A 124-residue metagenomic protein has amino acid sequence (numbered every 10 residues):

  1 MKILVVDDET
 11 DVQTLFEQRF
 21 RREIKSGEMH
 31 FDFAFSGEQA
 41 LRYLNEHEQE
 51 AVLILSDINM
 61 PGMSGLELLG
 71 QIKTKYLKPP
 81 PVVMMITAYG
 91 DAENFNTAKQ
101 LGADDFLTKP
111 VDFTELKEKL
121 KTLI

Functional and structural regions predicted by a protein language model:
D7, D57, T87: Active-site residues of response regulator receiver
D8, K109: A Lys-centered signature of the CheY-like receiver
T10-D32: Two-component/phosphorelay signaling modules centered on CheY-like receiver
F33-R42, G65: Helix N-cap/capping motif at the beta->alpha junctions
R42, L66-P79: Short amphipathic alpha-helix used as the core "switch/output" element in two-component signaling
M60: Receiver (REC) domain active-site loop signature in two-component systems and cognate sites in sensor histidine kinases
E67, P79, G90-D105, E118: Alpha4 helix (beta4-alpha4-beta5 surface) of REC/receiver domains from two-component response regulators
V111-L120: C-terminal output helix
